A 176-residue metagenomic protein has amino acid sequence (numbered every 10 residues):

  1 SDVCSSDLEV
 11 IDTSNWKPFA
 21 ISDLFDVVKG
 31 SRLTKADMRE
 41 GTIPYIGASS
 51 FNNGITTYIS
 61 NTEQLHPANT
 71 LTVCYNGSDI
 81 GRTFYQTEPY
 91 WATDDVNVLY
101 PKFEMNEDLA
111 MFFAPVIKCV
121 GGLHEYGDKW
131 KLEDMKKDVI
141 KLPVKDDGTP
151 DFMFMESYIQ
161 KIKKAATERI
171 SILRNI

Functional and structural regions predicted by a protein language model:
S1-S31, A36-N52, K145-I176: Non-catalytic DNA-recognition/assembly elements of restriction-modification systems
L8-S14, P18-S22, E107, M111 (+2 more regions): The feature marks the first
D37-M38, E63, K129-L132: A short beta-turn/loop motif at secondary-structure boundaries
E40-T42, P67, D134: Short acidic/glycine-enriched loop/turn segments that link adjacent beta-strands
T56-P115: A short beta-sheet element
F84-T87, H124-D128: Catalytic micro-motifs at enzyme active sites that drive phosphoryl/nucleotidyl and oxygen chemistry
Y90-V96, G127-D146: A short glycine-rich beta-alpha junction/loop motif
K102-M105, V144-G148: A generic structural motif
